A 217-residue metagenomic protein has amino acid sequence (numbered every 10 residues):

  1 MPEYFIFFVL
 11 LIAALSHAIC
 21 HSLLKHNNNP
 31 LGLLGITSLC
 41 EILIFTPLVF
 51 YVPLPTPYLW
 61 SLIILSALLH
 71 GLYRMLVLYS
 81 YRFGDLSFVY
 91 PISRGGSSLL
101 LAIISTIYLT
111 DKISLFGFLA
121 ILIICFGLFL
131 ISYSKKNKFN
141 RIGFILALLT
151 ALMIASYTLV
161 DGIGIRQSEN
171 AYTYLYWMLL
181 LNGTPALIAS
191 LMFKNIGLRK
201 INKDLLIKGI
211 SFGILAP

Functional and structural regions predicted by a protein language model:
M1-F7, I44, L48-S61, L101-G117 (+1 more regions): Helix-coil boundary and interhelical linker segments in multi-pass alpha-helical membrane proteins
M1-L68, R74-L86, Y133-L148, L179-P217: Membrane-interface interhelical linkers
N28-L33, V77-R94, T110-K112, F116 (+1 more regions): Structural motif at transmembrane-helix junctions in multi-pass transporters
L39, F45, A102-T106, L115-Y133 (+1 more regions): Hydrophobic transmembrane alpha-helices of multi-pass small-molecule transport proteins
Y73-R74, L101, Y157-T158, A216: Functionally critical, cavity-lining and gating residues within the transmembrane helices of 12-TM secondary
R94-L101: Glycine-rich segments within core transmembrane alpha-helices of 12-TM secondary carriers
I142-R166, N170-T173: Selected transmembrane alpha-helices and immediately adjacent juxtamembrane segments of polytopic inner-membrane
